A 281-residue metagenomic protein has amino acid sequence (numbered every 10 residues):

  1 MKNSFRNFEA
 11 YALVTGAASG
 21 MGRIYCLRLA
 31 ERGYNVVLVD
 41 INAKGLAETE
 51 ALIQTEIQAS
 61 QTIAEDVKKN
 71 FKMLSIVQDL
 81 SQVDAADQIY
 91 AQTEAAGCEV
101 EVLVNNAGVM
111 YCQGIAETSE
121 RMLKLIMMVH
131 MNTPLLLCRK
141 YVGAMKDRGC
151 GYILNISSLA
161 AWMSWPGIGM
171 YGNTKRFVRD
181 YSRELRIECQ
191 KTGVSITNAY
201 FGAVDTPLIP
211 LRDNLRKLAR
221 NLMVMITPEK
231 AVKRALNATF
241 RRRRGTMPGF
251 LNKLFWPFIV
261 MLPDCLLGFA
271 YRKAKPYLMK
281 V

Functional and structural regions predicted by a protein language model:
K2-V37: Canonical Rossmann dinucleotide-binding motif of NAD(H)/NADP(H)-dependent dehydrogenases/reductases, specifically
Y34-E48: Conserved glycine-rich Rossmann-like NAD(P)H-binding loop of the short-chain dehydrogenase/reductase
N106-Y111: Conserved NAD(P)H cofactor-binding loop of Rossmann-fold oxidoreductase domains
G114-M127: Substrate-binding pocket helix/loop in short-chain dehydrogenase/reductase
C138, T174: Active-site helix of classical SDR
S158: Residue(s) in the substrate-gating loop at a strand-loop-helix junction that position the organic substrate next
E188-L251: SDR active-site lid
